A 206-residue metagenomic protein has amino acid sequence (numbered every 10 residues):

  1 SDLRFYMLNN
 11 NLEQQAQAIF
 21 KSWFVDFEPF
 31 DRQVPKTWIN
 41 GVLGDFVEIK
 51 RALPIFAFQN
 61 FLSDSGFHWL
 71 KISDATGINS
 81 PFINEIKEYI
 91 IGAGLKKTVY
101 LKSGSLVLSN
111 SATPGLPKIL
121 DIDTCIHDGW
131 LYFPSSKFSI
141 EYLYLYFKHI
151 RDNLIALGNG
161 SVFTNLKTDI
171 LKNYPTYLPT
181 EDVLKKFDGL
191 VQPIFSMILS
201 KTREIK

Functional and structural regions predicted by a protein language model:
S1, V42-E48, T76-I83, I119-T124 (+1 more regions): Basic, amphipathic alpha-helical recognition segments used for DNA target recognition
S1-P54, Y177, E181-K206: Non-catalytic DNA-recognition/assembly elements of restriction-modification systems
G41-N60, F67-S103, L120-D121, C125-D128: Sequence-specific dsDNA recognition surfaces
V107-S109: A generic structural signal for residues embedded in beta-strands
